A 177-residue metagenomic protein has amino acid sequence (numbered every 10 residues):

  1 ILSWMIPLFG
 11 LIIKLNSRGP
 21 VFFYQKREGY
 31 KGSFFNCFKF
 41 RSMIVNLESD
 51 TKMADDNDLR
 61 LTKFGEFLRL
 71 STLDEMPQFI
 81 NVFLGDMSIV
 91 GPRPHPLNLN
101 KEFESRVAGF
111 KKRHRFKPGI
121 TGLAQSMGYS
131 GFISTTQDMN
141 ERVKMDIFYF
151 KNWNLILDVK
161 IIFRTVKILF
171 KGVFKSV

Functional and structural regions predicted by a protein language model:
I1-L47, N81, L155-V177: A hydrophobic, helix-centered structural microdomain
F9, F23-Y24, K52, V90-P92 (+3 more regions): Short, hydrophobic secondary-structure boundary micro-motifs
G10, F23, T62-E66, N98 (+1 more regions): Positions in alpha-helical segments
L11, P20, Y30-S33, E66 (+3 more regions): Gly/Ser/Thr-rich helix-start
F23-R60, T121-K144: Short, glycine-rich, amphipathic interfacial segments at transmembrane boundaries or analogous
D55-K117, I161-L169: A short, structured surface patch at a secondary-structure boundary
K111-V177: C-terminal terminal-structure detector
